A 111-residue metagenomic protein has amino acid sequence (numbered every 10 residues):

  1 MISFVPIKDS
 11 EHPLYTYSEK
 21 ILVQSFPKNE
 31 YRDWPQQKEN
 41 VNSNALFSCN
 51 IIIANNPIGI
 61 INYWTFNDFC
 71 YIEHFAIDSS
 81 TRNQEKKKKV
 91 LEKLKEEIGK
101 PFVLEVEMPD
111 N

Functional and structural regions predicted by a protein language model:
M1-P35: Short amphipathic alpha-helix that is part of the acyltransferase structural core
S10, S43, S80: Acidic-and-aromatic substrate-binding clefts and catalytic sites of carbohydrate-active enzymes
Q24-A54: Active-site rim helix/loop that mediates acceptor-substrate recognition in acyltransferases
N50, N55-T65, F69-A76: Conserved beta-strand in the GNAT
N67, S79, D110: Feature marks short, surface-exposed loop/turn motifs that line or immediately flank catalytic pockets and channel
I77, N83-E96: Conserved acetyl-CoA-binding loop-helix of GNAT-fold acetyltransferases
I98-N111: Conserved GNAT acetyl-CoA-binding A-motif
